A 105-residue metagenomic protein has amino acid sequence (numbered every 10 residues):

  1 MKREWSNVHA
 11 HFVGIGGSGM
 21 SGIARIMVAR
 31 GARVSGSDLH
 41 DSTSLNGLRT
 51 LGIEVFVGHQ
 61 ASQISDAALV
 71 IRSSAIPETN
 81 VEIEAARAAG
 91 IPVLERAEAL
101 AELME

Functional and structural regions predicted by a protein language model:
M1-A99: N-terminal leader/targeting and accessory segments in enzymes
A101-E105: Phosphate-binding P-loop
